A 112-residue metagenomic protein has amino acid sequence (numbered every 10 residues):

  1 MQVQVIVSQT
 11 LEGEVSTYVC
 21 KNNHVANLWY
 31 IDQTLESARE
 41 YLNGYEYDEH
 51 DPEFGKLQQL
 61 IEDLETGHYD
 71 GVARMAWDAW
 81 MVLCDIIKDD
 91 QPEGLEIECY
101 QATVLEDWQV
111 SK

Functional and structural regions predicted by a protein language model:
M1-T17: Short aromatic-glycine-(Arg/Gly/Cys) micro-motifs in beta-strand/loop hairpins
V3, L28-Y41: A short, surface-exposed interaction/processing loop segment used at functional sites
T10, C20, D63: Acidic surface patches and DE-rich sequence motifs
E14-D32: A short, exposed loop/beta-hairpin motif centered on an aromatic-Gly-Thr core
E36-K112: Short, mixed-charge low-complexity intrinsically disordered segments
